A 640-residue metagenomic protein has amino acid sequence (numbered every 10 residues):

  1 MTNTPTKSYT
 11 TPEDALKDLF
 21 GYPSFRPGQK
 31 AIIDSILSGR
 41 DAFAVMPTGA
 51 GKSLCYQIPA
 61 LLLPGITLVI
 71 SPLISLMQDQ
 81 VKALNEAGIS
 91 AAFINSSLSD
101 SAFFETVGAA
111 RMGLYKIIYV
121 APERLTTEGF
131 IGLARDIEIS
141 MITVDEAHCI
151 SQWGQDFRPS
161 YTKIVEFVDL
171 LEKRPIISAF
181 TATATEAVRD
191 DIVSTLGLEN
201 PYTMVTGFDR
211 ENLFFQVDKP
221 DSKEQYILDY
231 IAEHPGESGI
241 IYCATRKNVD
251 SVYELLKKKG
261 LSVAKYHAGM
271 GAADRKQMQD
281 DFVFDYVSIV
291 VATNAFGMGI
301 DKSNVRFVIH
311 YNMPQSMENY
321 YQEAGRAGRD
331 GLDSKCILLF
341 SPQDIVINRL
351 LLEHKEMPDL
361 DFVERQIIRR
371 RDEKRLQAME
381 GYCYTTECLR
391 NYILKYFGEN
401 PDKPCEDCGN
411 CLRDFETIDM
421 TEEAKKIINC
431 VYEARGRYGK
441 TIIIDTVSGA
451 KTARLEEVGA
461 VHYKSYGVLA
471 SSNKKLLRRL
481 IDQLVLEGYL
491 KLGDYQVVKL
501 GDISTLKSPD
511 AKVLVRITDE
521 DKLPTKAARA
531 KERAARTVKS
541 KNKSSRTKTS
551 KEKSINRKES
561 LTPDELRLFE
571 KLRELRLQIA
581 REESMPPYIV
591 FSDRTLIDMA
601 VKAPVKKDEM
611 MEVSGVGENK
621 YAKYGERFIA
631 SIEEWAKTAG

Functional and structural regions predicted by a protein language model:
M1-P12, V346-I347, L360-F362, R371-E373 (+2 more regions): Accessory DNA-binding and partner-docking regions appended to nucleic-acid-acting proteins, especially the terminal
T2-L19, P23, P27, A31-S53 (+5 more regions): Helicase motor core with emphasis on the C-terminal RecA-like subdomain
I36, I231, F282, C383 (+2 more regions): Short helix-to-turn junction characteristic of helix-turn-helix DNA-binding domains, especially the helix
K173, P235, T386, G436 (+1 more regions): Flexible coil/turn residues that form the inter-helical turn or adjacent wing/linker of helix-turn-helix
I368-F397: Short, charged low-complexity linear segments at domain edges
